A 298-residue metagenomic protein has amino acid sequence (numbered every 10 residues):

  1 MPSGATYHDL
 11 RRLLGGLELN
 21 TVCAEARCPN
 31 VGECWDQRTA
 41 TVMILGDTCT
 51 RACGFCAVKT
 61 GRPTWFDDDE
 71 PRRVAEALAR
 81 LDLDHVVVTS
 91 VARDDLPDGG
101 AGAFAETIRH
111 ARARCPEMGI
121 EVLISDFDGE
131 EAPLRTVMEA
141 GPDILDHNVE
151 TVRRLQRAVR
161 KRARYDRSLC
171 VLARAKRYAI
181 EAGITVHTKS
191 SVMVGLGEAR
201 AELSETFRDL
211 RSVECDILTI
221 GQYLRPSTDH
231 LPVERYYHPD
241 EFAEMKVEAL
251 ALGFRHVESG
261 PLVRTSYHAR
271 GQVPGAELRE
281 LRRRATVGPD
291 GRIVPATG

Functional and structural regions predicted by a protein language model:
M1-T41, R72, E76, D82 (+4 more regions): Auxiliary Fe-S-binding modules of radical SAM enzymes
P29, T50, R153: Nucleotide phosphate-binding site architecture
E33-E70: Canonical Radical SAM [4Fe-4S] cluster-binding loop centered on the CxxxCxxC motif and its immediate flanking residues
A52, L96, L155, T228 (+1 more regions): Glycine/Thr-rich phosphate-binding loops of Rossmann-like dinucleotide-binding domains
A57-R73, R80-A173, K189, I217-T219: Core AdoMet radical
